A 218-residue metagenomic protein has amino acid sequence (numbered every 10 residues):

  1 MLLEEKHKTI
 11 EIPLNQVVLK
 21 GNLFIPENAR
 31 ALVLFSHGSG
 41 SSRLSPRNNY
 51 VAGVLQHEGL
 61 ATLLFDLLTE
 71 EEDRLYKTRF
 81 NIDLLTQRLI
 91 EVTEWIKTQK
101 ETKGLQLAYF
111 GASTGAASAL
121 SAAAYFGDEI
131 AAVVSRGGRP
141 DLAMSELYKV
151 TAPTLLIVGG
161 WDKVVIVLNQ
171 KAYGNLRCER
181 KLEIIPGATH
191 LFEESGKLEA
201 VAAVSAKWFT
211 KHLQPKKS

Functional and structural regions predicted by a protein language model:
T9-T102, E193-G196, A200: Serine-hydrolase catalytic machinery in alpha/beta-hydrolase-like enzymes
E101-S113: Alpha/beta-hydrolase fold nucleophile elbow
G111-S121: Glycine-rich nucleophile elbow surrounding the catalytic serine of serine-hydrolase chemistry
D128-P140: A conserved short beta-strand
V150, L156-V158: Short beta-strand/loop motif that positions the catalytic acidic residue of the alpha/beta-hydrolase fold
K163-L168: Conserved alpha/beta-hydrolase "acid-adjacent" motif
L176-L191: Catalytic histidine neighborhood in serine/cysteine hydrolases with alpha/beta-hydrolase-type architecture
G196-S218: Catalytic active-site module of serine/aspartate enzymes centered on a nucleophile-bearing elbow/loop
